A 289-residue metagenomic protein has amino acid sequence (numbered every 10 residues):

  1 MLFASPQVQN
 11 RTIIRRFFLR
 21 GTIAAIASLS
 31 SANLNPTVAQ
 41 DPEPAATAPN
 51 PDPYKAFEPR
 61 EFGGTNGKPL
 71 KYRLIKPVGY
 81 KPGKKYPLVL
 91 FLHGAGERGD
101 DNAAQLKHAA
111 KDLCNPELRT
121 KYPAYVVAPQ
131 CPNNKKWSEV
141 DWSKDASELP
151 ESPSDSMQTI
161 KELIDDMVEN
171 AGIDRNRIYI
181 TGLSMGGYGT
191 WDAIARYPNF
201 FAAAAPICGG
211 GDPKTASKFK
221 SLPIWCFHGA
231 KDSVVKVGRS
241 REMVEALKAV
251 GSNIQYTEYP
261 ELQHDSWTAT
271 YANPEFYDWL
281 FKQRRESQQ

Functional and structural regions predicted by a protein language model:
F3-A25: N-terminal secretory signal peptides and thylakoid transit peptides that target proteins across membranes
F17, G21-T22, L29, L34-L88 (+11 more regions): A domain-start/cap signature at the N-terminus of enzymes
G79-K84, E139-L183: Gly/Ser-rich "nucleophile elbow"/oxyanion-hole loop immediately N-terminal to the catalytic nucleophile in hydrolases
E97-M157: Active-site machinery of serine-nucleophile hydrolases
A104, K236-E245: Short alpha-helix in the alpha/beta-hydrolase fold that links the catalytic acid
N176-K220: Primarily recognizes the serine-hydrolase "nucleophile elbow" in alpha/beta-hydrolase and SGNH/GDSL folds
C226-H228, D232: Short beta-strand/loop motif that positions the catalytic acidic residue of the alpha/beta-hydrolase fold
Y259-S266: Histidine-bearing beta->alpha loop at or near hydrolase active sites
